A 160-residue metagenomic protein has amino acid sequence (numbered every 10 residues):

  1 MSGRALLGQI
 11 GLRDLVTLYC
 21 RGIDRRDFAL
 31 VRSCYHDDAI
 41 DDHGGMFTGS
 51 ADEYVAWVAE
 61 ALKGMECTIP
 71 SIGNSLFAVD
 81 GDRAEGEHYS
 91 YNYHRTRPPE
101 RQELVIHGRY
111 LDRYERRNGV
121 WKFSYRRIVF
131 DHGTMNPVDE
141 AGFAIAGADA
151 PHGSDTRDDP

Functional and structural regions predicted by a protein language model:
M1-D37: Short, low-complexity N-terminal intrinsically disordered segments enriched in polar/charged residues
Q9-R13, A56, D82, H94 (+2 more regions): Binding-site signature for planar aromatic cofactors or substrates
F28-N92: A solvent-exposed, acidic/Ser-Thr-rich amphipathic alpha-helical stretch
L62-G64, P98-R101: Short, P/G- and charge-enriched loop/turn segments at secondary-structure junctions
E85, H107-E140: Short beta-strand edge/turn micro-motifs at domain boundaries
N92-T96, Y114-R116: Beta-strand elements of well-folded, non-transmembrane domains
E103-V105: Outer-membrane beta-barrel transmembrane domain signature
T134-P160: Acidic/histidine-enriched, glycine/proline-rich intrinsically disordered or flexible terminal extensions
